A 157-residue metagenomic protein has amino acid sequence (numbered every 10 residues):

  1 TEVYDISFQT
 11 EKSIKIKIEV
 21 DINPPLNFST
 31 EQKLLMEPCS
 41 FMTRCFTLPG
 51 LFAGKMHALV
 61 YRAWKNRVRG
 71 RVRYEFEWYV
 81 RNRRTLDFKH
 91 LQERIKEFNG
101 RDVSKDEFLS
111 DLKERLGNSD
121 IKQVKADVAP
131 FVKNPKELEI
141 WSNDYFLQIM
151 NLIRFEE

Functional and structural regions predicted by a protein language model:
T1-E157: Structured mid-to-C-terminal alpha-helical surface segments
